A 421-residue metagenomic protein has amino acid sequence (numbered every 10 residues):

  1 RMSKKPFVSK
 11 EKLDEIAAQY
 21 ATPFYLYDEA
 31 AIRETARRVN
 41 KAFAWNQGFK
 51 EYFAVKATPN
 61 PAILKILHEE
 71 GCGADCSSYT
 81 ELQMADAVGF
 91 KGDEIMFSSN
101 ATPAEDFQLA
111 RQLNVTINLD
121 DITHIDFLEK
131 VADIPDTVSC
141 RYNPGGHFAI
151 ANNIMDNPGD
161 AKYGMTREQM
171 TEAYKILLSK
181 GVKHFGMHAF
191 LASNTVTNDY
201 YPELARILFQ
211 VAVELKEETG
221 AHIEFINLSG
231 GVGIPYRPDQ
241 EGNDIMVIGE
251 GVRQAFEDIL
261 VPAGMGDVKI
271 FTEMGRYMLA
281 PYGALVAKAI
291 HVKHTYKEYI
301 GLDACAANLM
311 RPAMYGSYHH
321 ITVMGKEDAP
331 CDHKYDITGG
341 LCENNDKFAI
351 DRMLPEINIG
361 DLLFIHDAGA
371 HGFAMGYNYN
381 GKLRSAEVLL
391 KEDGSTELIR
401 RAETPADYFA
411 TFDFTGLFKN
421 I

Functional and structural regions predicted by a protein language model:
R1-D136, L177-S179, K183, E217 (+3 more regions): A charged N-terminal "starter" segment
I32, K56, S78, A110 (+6 more regions): Conserved, mostly hydrophobic/aromatic
A57-P59, T80, A101-P103, D121-T123 (+5 more regions): Active-site-proximal loop/turn and secondary-structure-junction residues that shape catalytic pockets, frequently
G73, M96, T116-N118, S139-R141 (+8 more regions): Structured core elements
D133-H147: Glycine-rich, aromatic-flanked loop segments that form ligand/cofactor-binding clefts across common enzyme folds
P144-H291: Active-site loop/helix belt of alpha/beta enzymes
E257-V261, M265-I421: Charged (often Lys/Glu-rich) extended helix/loop segments that serve as interaction or gating elements
